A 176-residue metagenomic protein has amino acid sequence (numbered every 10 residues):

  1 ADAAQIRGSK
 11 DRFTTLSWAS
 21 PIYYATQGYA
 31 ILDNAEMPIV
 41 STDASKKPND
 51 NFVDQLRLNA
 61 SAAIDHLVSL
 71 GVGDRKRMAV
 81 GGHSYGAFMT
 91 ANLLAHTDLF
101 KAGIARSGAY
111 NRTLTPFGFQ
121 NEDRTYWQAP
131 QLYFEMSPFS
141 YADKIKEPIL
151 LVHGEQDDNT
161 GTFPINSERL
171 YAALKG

Functional and structural regions predicted by a protein language model:
A1-G176: Serine-hydrolase catalytic core recognition
